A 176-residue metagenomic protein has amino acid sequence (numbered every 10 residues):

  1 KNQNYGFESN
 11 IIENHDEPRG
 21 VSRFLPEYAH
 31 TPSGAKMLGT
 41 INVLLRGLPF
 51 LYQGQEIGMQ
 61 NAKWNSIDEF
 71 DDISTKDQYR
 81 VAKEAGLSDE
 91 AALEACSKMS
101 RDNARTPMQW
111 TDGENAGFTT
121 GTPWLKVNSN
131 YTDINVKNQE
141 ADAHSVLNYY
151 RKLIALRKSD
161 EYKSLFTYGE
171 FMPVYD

Functional and structural regions predicted by a protein language model:
K1-D176: Active-site and adjacent substrate-binding regions of carbohydrate-active enzymes
